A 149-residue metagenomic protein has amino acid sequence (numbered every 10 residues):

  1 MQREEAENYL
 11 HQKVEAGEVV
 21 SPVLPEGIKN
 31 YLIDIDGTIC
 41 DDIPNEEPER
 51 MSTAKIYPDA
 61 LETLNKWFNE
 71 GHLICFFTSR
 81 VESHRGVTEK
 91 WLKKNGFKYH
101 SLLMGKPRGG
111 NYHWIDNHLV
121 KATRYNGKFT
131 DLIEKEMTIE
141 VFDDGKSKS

Functional and structural regions predicted by a protein language model:
M1-S149: HAD-like aspartate-dependent phosphatase fold
